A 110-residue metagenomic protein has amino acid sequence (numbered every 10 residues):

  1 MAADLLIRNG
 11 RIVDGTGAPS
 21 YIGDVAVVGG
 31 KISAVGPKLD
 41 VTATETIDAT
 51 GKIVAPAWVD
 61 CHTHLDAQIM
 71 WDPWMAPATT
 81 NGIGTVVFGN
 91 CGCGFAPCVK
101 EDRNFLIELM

Functional and structural regions predicted by a protein language model:
A2-L6, I12-A57: Histidine-rich, glycine-flanked metal-binding segment
L5-L6, L39, L65, L106-L109: Generic detector of leucine side chains in alpha-helical contexts
G15, V28, H64, F88-G89: Acidic/polar N-terminal loop/beta-strand segments that form early-domain functional surfaces
T16, G36, A67-I69, V87: Activation segment
T44-E45, D66, P97-C98: Short Asp/Glu-rich motifs
I53-P77: Di-metal (Zn2+ and/or Mg2+/Mn2+) metal-binding site signature of metallo-dependent hydrolases with the MBL/beta-CASP
W71-M110: Divalent-metal coordination cores built from histidine and acidic residues
